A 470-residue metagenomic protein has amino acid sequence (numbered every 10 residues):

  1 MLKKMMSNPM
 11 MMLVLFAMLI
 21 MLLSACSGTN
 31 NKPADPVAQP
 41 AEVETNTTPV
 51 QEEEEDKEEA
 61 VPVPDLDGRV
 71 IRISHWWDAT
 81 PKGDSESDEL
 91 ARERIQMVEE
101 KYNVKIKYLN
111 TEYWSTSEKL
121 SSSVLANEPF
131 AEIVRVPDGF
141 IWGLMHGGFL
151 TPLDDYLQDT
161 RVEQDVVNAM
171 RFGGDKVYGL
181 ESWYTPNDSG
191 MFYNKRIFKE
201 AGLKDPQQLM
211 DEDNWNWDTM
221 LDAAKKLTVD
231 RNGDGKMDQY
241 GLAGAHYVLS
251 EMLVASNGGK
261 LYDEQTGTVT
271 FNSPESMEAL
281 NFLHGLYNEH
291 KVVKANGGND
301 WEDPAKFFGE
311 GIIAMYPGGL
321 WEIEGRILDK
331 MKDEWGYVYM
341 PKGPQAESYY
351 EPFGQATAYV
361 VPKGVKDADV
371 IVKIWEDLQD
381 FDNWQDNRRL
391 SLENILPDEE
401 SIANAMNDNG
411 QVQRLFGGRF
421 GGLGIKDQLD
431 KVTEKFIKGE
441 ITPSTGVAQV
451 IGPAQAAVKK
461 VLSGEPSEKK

Functional and structural regions predicted by a protein language model:
L2-K4, N8, C26-G143, K366-D367 (+2 more regions): Conserved N-terminal structural module of periplasmic/extracytoplasmic solute-binding proteins
E52-V70, E112-W114, V136-D188, D218: Hinge/lid segment of periplasmic solute-binding proteins
P62, S121-S123, P129-E132, D159-F198 (+3 more regions): A structural signal for short loop-to-beta-strand junctions that line the ligand-binding cleft of periplasmic/secreted
R72-H75, E128, V134, G173-T185 (+3 more regions): Extracytoplasmic/periplasmic solute-binding protein
P152-D165, Q208-E212, N232, Y240 (+3 more regions): Short, solvent-exposed loop/beta-turn-alpha elements that line the ligand-binding surface or hinge of extracytoplasmic
L221-A224, Q265-G297: Glycine-centered hinge/linker elements that transmit conformational signals in sensory and ligand-binding systems
L328-S391: Extracytoplasmic/periplasmic substrate-recognition and gating elements
R388-N394, E400-K470: C-terminal capping/gating helix-and-loop segments adjacent to ligand/active sites or protein-protein/ligand interfaces
